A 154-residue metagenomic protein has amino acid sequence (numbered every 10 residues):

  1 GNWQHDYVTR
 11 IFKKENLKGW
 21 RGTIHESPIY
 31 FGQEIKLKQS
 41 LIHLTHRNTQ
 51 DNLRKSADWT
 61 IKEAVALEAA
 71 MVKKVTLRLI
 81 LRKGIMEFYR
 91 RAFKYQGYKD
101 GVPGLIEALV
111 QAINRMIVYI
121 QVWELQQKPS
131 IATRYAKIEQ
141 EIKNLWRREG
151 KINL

Functional and structural regions predicted by a protein language model:
G1-P129, A136, K151: Catalytic-site signature of metal-activated, phosphate-bearing donor transferases, centered on the GT-A/GT-A-like
S130-L154: Alpha-helical transmembrane segments and their immediate juxtamembrane flanks in integral membrane proteins
